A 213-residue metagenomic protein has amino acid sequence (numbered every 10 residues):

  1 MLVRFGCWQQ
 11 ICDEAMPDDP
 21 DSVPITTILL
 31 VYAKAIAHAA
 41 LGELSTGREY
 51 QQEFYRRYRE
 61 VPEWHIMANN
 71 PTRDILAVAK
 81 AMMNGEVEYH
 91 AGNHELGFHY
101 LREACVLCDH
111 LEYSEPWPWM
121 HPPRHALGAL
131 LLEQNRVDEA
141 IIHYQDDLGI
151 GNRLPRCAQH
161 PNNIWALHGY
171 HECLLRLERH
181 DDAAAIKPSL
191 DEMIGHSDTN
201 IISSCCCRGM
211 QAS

Functional and structural regions predicted by a protein language model:
E14-I25, F54-R73, C105-S114, D146-A158 (+1 more regions): Solenoid-like repeat scaffolds
T26, N69-L76, M83, W119 (+1 more regions): Structural signature of alpha-solenoid helical repeat junctions
A33, L76-A79, M83, A126 (+2 more regions): "A position-specific structural signal for the A-helix of alpha-solenoid helical repeats
